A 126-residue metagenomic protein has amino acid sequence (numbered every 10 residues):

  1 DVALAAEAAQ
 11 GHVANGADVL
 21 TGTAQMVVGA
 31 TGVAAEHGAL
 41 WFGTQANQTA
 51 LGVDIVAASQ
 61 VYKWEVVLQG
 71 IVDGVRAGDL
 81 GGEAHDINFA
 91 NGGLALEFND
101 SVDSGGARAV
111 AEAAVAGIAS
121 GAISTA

Functional and structural regions predicted by a protein language model:
D1-A126: A residue-level marker of the well-folded mature domains of exported/periplasmic proteins
